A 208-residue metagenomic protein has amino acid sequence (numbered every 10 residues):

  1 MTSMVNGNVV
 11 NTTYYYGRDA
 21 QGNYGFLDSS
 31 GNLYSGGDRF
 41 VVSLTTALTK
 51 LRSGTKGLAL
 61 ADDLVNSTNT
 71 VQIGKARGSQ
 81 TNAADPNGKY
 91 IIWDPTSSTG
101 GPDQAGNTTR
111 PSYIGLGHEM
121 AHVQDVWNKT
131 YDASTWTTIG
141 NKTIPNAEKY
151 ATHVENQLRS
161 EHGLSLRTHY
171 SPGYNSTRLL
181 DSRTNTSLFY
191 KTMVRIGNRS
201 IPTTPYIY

Functional and structural regions predicted by a protein language model:
M1-V5: Boundary/junction segments of secreted and surface-exposed precursor proteins
G7, T130-Y208: Active-site or metal-binding loop neighborhoods of secreted/extracellular toxin and effector enzymes
G7-S98: Auxiliary, metal-adjacent structural segments of Zn-dependent hydrolase domains
A47-K50, G54, V123-W127, V154-E161: Structured segments of extracytoplasmic/periplasmic soluble domains in secreted or envelope-associated proteins
G78, S97-G100, H122-V123, K129-Y131: Solvent-exposed loop/turn segments at secondary-structure junctions within structured extracellular/periplasmic domains
P95-G115: Short pre-active-site segment immediately N-terminal to the catalytic Zn-binding motif
P111-W127: Active-site recognition of the HExxH zinc-binding catalytic motif
